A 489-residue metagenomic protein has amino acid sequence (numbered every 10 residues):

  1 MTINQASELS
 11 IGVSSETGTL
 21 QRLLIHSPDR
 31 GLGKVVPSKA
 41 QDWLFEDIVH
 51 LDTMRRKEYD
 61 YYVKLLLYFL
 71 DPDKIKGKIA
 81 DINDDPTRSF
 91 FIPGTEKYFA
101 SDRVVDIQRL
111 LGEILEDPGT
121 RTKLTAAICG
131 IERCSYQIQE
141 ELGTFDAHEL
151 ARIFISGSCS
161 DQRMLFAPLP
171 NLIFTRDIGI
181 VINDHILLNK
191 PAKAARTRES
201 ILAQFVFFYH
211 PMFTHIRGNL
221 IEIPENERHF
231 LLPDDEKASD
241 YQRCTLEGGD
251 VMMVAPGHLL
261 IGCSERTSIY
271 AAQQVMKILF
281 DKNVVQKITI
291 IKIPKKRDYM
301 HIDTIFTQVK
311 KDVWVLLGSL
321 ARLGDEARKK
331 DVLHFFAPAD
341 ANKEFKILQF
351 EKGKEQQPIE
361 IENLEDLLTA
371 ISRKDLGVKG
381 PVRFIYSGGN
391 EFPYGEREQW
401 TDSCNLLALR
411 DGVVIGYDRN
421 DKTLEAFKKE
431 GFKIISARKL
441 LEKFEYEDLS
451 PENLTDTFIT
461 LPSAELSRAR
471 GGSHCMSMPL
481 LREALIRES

Functional and structural regions predicted by a protein language model:
M1-S489: The feature marks the mature, well-folded catalytic cores of soluble enzymes
